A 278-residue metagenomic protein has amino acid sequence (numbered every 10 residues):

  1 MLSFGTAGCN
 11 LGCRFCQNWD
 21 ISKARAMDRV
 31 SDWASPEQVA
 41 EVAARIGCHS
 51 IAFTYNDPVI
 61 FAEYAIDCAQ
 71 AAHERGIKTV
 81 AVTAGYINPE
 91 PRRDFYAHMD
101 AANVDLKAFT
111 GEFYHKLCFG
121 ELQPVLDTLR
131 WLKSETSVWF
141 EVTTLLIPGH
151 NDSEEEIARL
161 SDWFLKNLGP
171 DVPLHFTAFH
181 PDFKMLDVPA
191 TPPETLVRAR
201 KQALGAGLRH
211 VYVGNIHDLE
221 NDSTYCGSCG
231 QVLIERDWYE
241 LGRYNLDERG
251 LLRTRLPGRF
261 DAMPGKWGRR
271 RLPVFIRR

Functional and structural regions predicted by a protein language model:
M1-A101, R271-R278: Conserved Radical SAM active-site core
L2, I51, T79-A81, A102-V104 (+3 more regions): Hydrophobic faces of well-ordered beta-strands that scaffold small-molecule active sites in alpha/beta enzyme cores
D20-K23, P58-I60, Y86-R92, A102-F119 (+2 more regions): Conserved radical SAM core fold
Q38-E41, E63-E74, E90, D94-A97 (+4 more regions): Alpha-helical scaffolding segments of alpha/beta enzyme cores, especially the outer helices of TIM-barrel or partial
A44-C68, F113-L126, T144-R159, L165: Conserved glycine-rich "GG(E/T)P / GGGxP" loop and the immediately following alpha-helix in the radical SAM core
G47, G76, T136-S137, G207: Glycine-centered short loops/turns at secondary-structure junctions
Y96-A102, T136, P170, G207: Glycine-enriched alpha-helix->loop->beta-strand junction motifs that scaffold or abut catalytic
G149-R278: Auxiliary Fe-S-binding modules of radical SAM enzymes
